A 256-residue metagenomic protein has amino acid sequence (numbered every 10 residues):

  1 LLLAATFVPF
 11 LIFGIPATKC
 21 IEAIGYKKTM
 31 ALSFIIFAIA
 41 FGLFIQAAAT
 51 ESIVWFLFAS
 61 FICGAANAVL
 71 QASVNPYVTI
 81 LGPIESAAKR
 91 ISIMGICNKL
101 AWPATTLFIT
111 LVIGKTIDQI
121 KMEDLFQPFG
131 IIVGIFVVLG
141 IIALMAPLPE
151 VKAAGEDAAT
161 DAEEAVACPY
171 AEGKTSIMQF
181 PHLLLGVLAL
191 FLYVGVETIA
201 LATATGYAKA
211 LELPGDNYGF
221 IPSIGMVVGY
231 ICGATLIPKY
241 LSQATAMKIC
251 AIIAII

Functional and structural regions predicted by a protein language model:
L3-K19, F220-G233: Central cavity-lining transmembrane alpha-helices of secondary-active solute carriers, predominantly the Major
I35-T50, I253-I256: C-terminal ends and interior cores of transmembrane alpha-helices in multi-pass membrane transporters/permeases
I53-L70, I256: Hydrophobic core of transmembrane alpha-helices in multi-pass small-molecule transporters, especially MFS/SLC-type
V69-P83: Intracellular juxtamembrane helix-capping segments at the cytosolic ends of symmetry-related transmembrane helices
M94-L148: Helix-loop-helix hairpin linking two adjacent transmembrane segments in secondary transporters
T105-T106, T175-V228: Extracytoplasmic gate region of multi-pass secondary transporters
A153-G186: Juxtamembrane intracellular "pre-TM" segments in multi-pass secondary transporters
